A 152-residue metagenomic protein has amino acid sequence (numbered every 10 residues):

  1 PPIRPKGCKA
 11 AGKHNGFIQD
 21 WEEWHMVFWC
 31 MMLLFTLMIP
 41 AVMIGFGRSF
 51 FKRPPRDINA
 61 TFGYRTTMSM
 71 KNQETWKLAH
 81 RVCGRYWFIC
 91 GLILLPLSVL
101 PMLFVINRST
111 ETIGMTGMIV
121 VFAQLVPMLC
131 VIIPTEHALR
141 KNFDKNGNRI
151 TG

Functional and structural regions predicted by a protein language model:
F17-M38, P96-F122: Long, highly hydrophobic alpha-helical transmembrane signal-anchor segments
T36-G47, G91-P101, V121-T135: Helical transmembrane-bundle signal
G45-F62, P134-A138: Membrane-water interface of transmembrane alpha-helices
D57-N72, N146-I150: Juxtamembrane inter-helical linkers in multi-pass membrane proteins
T67-W87: Membrane interfacial helix-start motif at the N-side
T110-I150: Alpha-helical transmembrane segments and their immediate juxtamembrane interface regions
